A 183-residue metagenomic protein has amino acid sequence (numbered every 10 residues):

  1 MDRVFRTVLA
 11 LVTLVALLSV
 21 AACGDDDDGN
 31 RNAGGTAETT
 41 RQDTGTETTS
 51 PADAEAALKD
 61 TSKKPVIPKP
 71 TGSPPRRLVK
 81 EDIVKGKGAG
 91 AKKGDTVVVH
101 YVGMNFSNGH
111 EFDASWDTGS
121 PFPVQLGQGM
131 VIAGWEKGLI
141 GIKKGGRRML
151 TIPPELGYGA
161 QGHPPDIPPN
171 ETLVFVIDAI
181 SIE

Functional and structural regions predicted by a protein language model:
M1-E183: Cross-family detector of peptidyl-prolyl cis-trans isomerase
